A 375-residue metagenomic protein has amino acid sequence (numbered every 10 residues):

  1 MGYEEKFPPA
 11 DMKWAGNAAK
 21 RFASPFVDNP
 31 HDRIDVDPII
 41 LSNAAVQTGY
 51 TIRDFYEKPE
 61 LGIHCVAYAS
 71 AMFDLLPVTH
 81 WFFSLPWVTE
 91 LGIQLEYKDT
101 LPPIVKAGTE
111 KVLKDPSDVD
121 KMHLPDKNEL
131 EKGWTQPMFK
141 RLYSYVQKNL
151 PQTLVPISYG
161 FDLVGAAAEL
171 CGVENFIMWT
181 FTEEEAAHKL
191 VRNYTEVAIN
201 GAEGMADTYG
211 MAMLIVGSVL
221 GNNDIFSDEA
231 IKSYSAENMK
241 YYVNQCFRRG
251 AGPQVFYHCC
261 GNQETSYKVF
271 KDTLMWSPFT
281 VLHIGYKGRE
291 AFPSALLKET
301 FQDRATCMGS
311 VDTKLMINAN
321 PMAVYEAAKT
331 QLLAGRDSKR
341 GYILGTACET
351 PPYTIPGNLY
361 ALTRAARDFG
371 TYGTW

Functional and structural regions predicted by a protein language model:
M1-A44, Y50-F55, C65, L76-H80 (+2 more regions): Active-site loop segments of alpha/beta catalytic cores
K58-G62: Outer-membrane beta-barrel proteins
V66-I93: Membrane helical hairpin/interfacial module
S84-N128: A contiguous, low-structure linker/loop signature
